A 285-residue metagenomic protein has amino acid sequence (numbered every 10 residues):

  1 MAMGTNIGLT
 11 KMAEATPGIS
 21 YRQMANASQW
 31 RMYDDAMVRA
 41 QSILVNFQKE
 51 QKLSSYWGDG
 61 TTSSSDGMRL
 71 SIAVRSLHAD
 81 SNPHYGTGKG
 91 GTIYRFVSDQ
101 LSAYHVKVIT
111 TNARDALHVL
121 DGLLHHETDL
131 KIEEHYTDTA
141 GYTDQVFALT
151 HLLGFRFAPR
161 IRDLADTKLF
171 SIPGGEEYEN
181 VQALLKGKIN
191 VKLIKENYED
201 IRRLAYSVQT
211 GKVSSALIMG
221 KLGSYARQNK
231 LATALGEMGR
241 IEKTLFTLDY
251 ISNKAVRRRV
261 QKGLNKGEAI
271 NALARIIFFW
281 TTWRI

Functional and structural regions predicted by a protein language model:
M1-A15: Structured, charged N-terminal subsegments at the starts of enzyme catalytic cores and at intra-chain domain/subunit
M1-M3, A73-D80, L101-V106: Short, mixed-charge, low-aromatic patches
N6, M37, V74, T128-I132 (+2 more regions): Intrinsically disordered or highly flexible coil/loop and linker segments, enriched in small and charged/polar residues
E14-K52, P83-E196: Catalytic or ion-translocation cores adjacent to nucleophile or general acid/base/metal-coordination motifs in diverse
L44-D80: Structured nucleic-acid-interacting core domains from mobile-element enzymes and related host factors, especially RNase
D66-M68, T139-Y142, A165-T167, I218-A226: A glycine-rich phosphate-binding loop feature that marks nucleotide/adenosyl-phosphate handling sites
K186-I285: Long, compositionally biased intrinsically disordered regions
